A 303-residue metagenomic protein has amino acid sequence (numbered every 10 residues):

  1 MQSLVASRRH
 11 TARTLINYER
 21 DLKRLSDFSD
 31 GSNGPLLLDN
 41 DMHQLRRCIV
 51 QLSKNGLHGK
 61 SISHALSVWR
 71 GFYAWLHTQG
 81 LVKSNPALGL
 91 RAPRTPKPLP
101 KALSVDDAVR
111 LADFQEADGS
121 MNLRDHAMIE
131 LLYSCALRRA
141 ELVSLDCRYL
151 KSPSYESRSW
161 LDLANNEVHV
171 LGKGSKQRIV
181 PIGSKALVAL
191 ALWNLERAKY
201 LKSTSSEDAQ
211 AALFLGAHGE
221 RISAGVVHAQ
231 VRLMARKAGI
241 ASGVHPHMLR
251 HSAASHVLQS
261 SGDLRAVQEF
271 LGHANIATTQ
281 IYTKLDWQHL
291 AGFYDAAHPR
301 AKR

Functional and structural regions predicted by a protein language model:
M1-R303: Conserved catalytic core of the tyrosine transesterase superfamily
